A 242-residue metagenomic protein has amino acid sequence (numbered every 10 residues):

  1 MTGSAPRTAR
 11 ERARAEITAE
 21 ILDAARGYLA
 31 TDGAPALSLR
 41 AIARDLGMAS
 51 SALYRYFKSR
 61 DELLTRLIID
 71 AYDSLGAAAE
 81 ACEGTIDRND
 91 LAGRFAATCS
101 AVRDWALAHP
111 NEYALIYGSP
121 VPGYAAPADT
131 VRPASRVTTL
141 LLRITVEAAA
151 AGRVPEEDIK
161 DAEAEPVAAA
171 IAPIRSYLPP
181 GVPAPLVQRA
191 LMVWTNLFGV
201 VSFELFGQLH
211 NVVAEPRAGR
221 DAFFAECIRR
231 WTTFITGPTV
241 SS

Functional and structural regions predicted by a protein language model:
M1-D32, A36-A41, D45, K58-T65 (+2 more regions): Basic, helix-initiating cap at the start of DNA-binding domains
T2, T139, R143-S242: C-terminal peripheral helix-coil segments that are non-catalytic and often amphipathic
E16, E20-G27, E62-C82, A97-D104 (+4 more regions): Alpha-helical structural segments
D23, A92-N111, S135, T139-A149 (+3 more regions): Amphipathic alpha-helical segments that line or abut small-molecule/effector binding pockets and mediate allosteric
A30, G76, E80, R103-L107 (+3 more regions): Short amphipathic alpha-helical interface segments enriched in basic and hydrophobic/aromatic residues, used as
M48-F57: Short hydrophobic/aromatic patch on the recognition helix
A81-N89, V121-Y124: Helix-loop segments that flank and shape redox-cofactor active sites
Y117-T130, N211-A218: Short helix/strand-bridging catalytic loops that position acidic/His residues to coordinate divalent metals and engage
